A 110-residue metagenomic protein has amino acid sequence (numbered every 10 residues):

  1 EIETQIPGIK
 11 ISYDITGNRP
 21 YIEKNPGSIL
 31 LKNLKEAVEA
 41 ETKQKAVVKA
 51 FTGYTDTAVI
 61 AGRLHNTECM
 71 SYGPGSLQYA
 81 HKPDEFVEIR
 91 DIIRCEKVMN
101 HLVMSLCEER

Functional and structural regions predicted by a protein language model:
E1-R110: Metal-dependent amide/peptide-bond hydrolase catalytic core, centered on the "pita-bread" metallohydrolase fold
